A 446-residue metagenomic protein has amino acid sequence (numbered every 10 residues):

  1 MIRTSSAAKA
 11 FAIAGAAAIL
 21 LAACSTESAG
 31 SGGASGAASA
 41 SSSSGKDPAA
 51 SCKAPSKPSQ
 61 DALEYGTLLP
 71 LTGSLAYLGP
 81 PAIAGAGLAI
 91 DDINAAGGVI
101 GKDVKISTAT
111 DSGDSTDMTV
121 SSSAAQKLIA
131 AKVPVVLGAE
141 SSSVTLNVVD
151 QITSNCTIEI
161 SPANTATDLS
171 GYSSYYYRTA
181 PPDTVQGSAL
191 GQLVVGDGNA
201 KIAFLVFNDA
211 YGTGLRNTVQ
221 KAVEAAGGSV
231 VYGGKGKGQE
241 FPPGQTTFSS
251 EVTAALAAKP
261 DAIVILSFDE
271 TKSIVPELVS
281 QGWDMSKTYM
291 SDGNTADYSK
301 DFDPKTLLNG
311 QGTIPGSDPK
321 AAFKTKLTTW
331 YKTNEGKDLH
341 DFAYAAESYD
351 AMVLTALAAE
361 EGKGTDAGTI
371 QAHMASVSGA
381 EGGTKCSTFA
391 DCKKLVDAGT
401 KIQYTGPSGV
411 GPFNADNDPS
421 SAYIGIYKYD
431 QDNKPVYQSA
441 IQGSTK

Functional and structural regions predicted by a protein language model:
T4, S31-A34, Y77-A84, G97-S170 (+4 more regions): Beta-alpha junction/loop-to-helix N-cap segments that form part of ligand/metal-binding clefts
I19-A23: C-terminal motif of bacterial Sec signal peptides marking the signal peptidase cleavage site
C24-A40: Bacterial lipoprotein signal-peptidase II cleavage site
G45-G87, A109-M118, E140-S141, F207-G212 (+1 more regions): Extracytoplasmic "Venus flytrap"
D114, M118-T119, S123, A166-Q281 (+1 more regions): Extracellular/periplasmic Venus flytrap/periplasmic-binding protein
L128-E140, I160-P162, A203-V206, K259-F268 (+3 more regions): Periplasmic-binding protein-like
L278-M352, A359-T365, Y429, Y437 (+1 more regions): Extracellular/periplasmic periplasmic-binding protein-like sensory domains
K337-D341, A359-K434: Segments of small-molecule ligand-sensing domains
